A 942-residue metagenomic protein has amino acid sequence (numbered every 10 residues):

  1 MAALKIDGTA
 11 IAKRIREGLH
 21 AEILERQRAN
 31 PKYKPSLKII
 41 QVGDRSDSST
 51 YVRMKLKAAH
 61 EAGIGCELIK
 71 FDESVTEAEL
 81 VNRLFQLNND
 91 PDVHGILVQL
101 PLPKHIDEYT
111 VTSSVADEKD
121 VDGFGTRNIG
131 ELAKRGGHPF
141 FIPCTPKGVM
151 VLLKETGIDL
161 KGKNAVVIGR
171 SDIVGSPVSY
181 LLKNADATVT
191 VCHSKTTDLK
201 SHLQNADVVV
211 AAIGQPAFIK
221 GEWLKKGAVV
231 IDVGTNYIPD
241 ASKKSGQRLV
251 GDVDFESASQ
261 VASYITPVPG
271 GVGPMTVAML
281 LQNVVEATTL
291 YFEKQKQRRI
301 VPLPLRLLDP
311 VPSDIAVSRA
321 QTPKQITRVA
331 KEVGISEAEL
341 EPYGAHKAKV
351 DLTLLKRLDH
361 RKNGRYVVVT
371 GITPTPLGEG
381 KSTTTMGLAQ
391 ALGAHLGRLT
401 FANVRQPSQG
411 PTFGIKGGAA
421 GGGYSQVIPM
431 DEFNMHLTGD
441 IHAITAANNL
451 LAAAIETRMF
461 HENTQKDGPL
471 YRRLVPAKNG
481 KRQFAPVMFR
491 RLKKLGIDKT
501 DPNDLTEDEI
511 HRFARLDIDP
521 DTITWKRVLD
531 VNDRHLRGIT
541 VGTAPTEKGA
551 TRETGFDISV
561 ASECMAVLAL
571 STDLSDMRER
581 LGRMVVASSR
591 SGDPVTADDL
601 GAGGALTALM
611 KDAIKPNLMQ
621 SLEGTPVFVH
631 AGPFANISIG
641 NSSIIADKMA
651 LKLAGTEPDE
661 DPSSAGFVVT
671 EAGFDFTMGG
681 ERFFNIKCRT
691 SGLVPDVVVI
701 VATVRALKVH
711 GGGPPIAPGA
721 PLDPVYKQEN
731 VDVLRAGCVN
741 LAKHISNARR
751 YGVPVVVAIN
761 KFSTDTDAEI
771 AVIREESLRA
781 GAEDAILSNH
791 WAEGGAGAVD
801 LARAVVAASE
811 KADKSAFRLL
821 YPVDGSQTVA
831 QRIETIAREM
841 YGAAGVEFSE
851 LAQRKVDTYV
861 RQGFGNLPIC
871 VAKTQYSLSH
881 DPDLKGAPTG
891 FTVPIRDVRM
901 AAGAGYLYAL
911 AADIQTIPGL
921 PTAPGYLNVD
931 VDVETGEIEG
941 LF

Functional and structural regions predicted by a protein language model:
A2-R16: N-terminal amphipathic/basic leader segments beginning at the initiator methionine
V42-K57, G136-V233, I238, K243-E256: Glycine-rich phosphate/diphosphate-binding loop of Rossmann-like nucleotide-binding domains
G43, E67-E77, S194-K195, N789-A792: Short beta->alpha junction loops
A59-E73, V189-V191, D784: Short beta-strand elements in bilobed, periplasmic/extracellular small-molecule ligand-binding domains
E79-P91: Short, well-structured alpha-helical segments in soluble
G95-N164: Anion-binding alpha/beta catalytic cores of soluble intermediary-metabolism enzymes, centered on
E108-A133, G234-Y291, Q409: Rossmann-fold NAD(P)-binding glycine/threonine-rich loop
Q297-F942: Flexible phosphate-sensing "switch/lid" loops adjacent to ATP/NTP-binding sites across phosphate-transfer
